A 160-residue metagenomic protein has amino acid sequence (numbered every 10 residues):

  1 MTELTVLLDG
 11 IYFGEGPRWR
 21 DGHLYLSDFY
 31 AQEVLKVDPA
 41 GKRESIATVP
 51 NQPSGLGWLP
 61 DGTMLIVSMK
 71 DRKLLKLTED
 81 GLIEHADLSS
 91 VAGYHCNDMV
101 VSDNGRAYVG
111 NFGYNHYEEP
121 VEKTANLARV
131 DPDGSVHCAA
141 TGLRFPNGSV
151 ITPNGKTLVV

Functional and structural regions predicted by a protein language model:
M1-V160: Sequence-structural signature of mature extracellular/luminal beta-sheet repeat domains, prominently beta-propellers
